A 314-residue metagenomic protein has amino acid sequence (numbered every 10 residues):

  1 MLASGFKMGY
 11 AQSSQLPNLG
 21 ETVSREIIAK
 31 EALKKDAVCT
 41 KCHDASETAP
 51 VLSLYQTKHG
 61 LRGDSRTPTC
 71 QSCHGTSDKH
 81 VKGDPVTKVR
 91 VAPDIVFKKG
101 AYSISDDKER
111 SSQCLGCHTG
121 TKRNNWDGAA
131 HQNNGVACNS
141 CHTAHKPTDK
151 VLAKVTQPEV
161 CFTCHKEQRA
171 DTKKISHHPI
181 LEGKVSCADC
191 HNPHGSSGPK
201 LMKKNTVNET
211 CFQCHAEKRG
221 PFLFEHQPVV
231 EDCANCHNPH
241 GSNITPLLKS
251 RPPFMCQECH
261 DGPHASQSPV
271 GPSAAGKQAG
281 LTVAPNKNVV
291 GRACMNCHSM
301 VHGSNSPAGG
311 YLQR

Functional and structural regions predicted by a protein language model:
G5-R314: Short sequence/structural segments immediately N-terminal
